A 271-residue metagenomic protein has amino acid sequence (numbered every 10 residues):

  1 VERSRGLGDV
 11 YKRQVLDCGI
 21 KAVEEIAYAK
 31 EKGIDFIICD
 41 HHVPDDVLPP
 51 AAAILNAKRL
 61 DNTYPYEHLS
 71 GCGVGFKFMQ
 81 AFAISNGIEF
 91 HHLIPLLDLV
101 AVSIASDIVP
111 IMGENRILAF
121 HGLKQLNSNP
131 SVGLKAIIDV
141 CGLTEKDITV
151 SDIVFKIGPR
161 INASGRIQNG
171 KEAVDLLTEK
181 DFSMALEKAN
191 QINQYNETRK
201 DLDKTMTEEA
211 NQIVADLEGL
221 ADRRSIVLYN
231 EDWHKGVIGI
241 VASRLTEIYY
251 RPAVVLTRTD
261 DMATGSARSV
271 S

Functional and structural regions predicted by a protein language model:
V1, R5, D9-K12, K32 (+1 more regions): Hydrophobic helix-and-loop "lid/oligomerization" segment in the mid-to-C-terminal part of catalytic domains
V1, R5, D9-L48, I54-N56 (+2 more regions): N-terminal small/polar loop signature for handling phosphorylated ligands or for N-terminal nucleophile
R5, L16-I20, V43, N62-S70 (+2 more regions): Alpha-helix capping and helix-loop boundary segments enriched in small/acidic/polar residues
C18-K21, H42-P44, R59, T259-M262 (+1 more regions): Acidic, glycine-rich active-site loops and adjacent beta-strand->loop/helix elements that engage anionic groups
E25-Y28, V74-F78, L118-H121: Alpha-helical scaffold elements adjacent to nucleotide-binding pockets in ATP/GTP-utilizing enzyme cores
P49-I88, L93-A105: Short alpha-helices
